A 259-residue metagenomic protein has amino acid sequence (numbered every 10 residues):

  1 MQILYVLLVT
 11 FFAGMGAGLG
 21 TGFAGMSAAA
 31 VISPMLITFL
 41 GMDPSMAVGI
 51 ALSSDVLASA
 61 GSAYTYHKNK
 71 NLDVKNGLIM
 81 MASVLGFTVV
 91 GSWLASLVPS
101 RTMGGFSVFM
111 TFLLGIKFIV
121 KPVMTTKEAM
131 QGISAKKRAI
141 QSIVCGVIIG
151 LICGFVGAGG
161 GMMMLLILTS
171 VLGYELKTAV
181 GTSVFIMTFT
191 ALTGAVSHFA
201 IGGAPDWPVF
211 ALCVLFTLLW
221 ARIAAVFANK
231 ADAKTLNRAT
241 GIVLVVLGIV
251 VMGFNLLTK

Functional and structural regions predicted by a protein language model:
M1-L19, S33-F39, P44, T65-L151 (+2 more regions): Juxtamembrane transmembrane-helix boundary motif
M1-V6, T10, S53-Y64, A158-L168: Hydrophobic, membrane-facing alpha-helical anchors
G18, V48-V56, L85, V180-A191 (+1 more regions): Transmembrane helix-bundle signature of multi-pass membrane transporters/permeases
F23-I32, G157-I167: Transmembrane helix boundary and interhelical junction motifs in multipass membrane proteins
M42-I50, K75-N76, G173-V184: Membrane-interface alpha-helices at helix entry/exit sites of multi-pass transporters
S54, T182-H198, P208-W220: A small-residue-rich subset of transmembrane alpha-helices
T126-K127, A158-M163, Y174-T178: Short, structured loop/turn "capping" segments at alpha-beta junctions
